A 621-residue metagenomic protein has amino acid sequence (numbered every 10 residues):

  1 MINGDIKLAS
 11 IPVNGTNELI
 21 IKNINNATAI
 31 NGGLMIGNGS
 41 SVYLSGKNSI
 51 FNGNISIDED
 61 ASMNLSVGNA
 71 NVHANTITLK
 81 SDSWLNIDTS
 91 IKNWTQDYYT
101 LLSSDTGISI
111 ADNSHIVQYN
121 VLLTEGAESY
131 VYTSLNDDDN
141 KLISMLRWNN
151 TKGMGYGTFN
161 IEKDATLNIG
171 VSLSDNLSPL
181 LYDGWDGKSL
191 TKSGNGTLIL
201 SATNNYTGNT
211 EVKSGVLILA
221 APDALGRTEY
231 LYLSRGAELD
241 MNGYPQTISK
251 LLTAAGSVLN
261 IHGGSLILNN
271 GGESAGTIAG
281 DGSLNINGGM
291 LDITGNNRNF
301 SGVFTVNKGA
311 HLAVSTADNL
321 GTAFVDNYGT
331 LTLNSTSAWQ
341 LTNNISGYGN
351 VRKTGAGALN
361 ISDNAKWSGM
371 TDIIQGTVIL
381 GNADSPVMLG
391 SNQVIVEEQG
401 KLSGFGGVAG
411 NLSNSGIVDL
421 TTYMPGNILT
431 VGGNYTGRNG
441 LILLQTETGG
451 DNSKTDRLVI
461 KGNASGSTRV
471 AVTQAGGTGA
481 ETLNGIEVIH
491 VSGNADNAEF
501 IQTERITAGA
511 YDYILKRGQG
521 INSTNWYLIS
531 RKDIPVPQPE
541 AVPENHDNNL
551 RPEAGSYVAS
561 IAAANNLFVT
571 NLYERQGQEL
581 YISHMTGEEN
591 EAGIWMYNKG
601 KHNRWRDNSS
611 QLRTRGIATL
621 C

Functional and structural regions predicted by a protein language model:
M1-S81, Y98-E125, L200, S234 (+11 more regions): Extracellular beta-solenoid/beta-roll
A127-V131, N136-L181, D186-T191: Extracellular/periplasmic ectodomains of large secreted or surface enzymes and adhesion receptors
G157-L167, V171, T332, W339 (+3 more regions): Transmembrane beta-strand segments of Gram-negative outer membrane beta-barrel proteins
I169, E273-S274: Secreted peptidase-domain scaffold signal
I199, P537-C621: Outer membrane beta-barrel translocator domains of Type V secretion systems
K213-S214, G479-N494, S610-C621: Short secondary-structure subsegments characteristic of cysteine-rich extracellular domains
